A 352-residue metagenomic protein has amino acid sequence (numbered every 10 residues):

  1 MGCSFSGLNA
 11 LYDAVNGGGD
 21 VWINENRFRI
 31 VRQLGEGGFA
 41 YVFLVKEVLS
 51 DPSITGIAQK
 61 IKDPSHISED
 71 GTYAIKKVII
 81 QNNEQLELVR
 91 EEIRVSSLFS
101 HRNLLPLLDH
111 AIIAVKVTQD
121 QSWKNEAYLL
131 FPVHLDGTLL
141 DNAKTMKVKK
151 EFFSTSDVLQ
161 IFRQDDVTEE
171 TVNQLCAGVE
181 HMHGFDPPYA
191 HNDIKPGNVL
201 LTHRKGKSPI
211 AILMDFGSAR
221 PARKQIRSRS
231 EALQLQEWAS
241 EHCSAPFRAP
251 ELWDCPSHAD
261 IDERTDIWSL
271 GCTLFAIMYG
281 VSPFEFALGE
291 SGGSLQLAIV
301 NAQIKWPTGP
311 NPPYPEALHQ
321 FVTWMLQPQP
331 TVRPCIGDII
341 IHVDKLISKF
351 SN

Functional and structural regions predicted by a protein language model:
M1-I23, V31: Juxta-kinase regulatory segment immediately upstream of eukaryotic protein kinase catalytic domains
V31-G38, V42: Protein kinase glycine-rich loop
P106-K124: Short beta-strand micro-motifs within the conserved protein kinase catalytic domain, predominantly in the N-lobe
S122-T138: Conserved short submotifs of the Hanks-type protein kinase catalytic core that shape the nucleotide-binding pocket
H183-H203: Catalytic-loop of the protein kinase fold
G197-P246: Activation segment/activation loop of eukaryotic-type protein kinase catalytic domains
